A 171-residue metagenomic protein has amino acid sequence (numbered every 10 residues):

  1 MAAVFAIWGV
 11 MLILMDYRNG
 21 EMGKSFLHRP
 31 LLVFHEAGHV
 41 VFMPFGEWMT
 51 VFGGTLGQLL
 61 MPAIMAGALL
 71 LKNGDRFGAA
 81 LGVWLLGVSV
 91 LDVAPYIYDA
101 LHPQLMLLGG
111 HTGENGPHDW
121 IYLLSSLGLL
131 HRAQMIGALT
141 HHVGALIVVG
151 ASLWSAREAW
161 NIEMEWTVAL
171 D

Functional and structural regions predicted by a protein language model:
A2-N19, W48-D171: Metalloprotease/metallohydrolase-associated module, dominated by Zn2+-dependent proteases
L14-P30: Interfacial/capping segments of alpha-helical transmembrane domains
G23, L27, F42, F77-A80: Generic hydrophobic alpha-helical membrane-segment signal
H28-M43, G54: Active-site recognition of the HExxH zinc-binding catalytic motif
